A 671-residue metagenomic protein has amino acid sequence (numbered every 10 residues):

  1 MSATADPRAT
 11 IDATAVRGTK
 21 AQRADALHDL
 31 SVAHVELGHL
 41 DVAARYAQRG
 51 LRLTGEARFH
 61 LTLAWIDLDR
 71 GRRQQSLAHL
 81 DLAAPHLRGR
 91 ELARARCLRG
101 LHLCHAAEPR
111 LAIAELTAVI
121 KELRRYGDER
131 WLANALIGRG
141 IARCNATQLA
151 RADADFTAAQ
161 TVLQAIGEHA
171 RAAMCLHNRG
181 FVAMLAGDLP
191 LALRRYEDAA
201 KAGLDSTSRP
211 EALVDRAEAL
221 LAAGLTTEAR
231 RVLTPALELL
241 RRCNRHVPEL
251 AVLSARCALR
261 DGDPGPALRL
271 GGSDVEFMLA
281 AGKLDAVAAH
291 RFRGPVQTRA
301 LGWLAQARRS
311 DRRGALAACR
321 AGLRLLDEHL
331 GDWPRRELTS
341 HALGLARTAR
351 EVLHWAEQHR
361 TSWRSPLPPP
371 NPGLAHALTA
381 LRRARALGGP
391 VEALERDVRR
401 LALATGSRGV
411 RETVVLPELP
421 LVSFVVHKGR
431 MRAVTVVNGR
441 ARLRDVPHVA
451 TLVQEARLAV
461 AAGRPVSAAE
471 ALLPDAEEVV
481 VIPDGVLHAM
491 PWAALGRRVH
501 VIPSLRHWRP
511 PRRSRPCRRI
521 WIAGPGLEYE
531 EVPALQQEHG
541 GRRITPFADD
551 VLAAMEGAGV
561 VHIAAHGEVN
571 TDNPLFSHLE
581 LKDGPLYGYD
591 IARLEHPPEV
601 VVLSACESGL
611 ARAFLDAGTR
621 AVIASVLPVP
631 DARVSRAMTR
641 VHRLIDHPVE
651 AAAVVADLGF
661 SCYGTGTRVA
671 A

Functional and structural regions predicted by a protein language model:
R8, E276, L301, R312-G496 (+1 more regions): Amphipathic alpha-helical protein-protein interaction segments
T14, G18, H34-V35, T54 (+10 more regions): Eukaryotic all-alpha helical interaction scaffolds
Q22, G55, E91, W131 (+8 more regions): Structural signature of alpha-solenoid helical repeat junctions
D25, R58, W65, R94 (+10 more regions): Residue register of alpha-helical TPR repeats
I482-V560: Catalytic-core domains of enzymes
D484-V486, P533-G609: Catalytic-core segments of thiol-dependent peptidases
V569, L575-P597, D631-A671: Caspase-like cysteine protease fold
